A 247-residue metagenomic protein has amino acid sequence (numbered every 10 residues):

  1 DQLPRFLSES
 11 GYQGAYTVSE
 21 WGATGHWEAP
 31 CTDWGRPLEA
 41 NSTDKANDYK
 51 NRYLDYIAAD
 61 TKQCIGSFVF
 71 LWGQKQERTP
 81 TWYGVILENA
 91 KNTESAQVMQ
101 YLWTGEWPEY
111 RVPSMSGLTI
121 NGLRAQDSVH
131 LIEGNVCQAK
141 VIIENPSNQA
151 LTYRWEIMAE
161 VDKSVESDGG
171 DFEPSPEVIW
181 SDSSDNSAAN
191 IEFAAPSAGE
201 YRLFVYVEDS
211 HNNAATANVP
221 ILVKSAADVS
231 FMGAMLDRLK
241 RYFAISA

Functional and structural regions predicted by a protein language model:
Q2-S167, S184, A214: Substrate-binding clefts and catalytic carboxylate motifs of secreted carbohydrate-active enzymes
A159-I191: Surface-exposed, flexible coil segments in extracellular/virion-facing regions
A195-G199: Surface-exposed, short loops/turns at beta-strand junctions within beta-sandwich domains
E208-N213: Short, solvent-exposed loop/turn segments at the edges of extracellular beta-sandwich modules
A217-K224: C-terminal edge beta-strand
S225-A247: C-terminal cell-surface addressing/anchoring modules of secreted/extracellular proteins
